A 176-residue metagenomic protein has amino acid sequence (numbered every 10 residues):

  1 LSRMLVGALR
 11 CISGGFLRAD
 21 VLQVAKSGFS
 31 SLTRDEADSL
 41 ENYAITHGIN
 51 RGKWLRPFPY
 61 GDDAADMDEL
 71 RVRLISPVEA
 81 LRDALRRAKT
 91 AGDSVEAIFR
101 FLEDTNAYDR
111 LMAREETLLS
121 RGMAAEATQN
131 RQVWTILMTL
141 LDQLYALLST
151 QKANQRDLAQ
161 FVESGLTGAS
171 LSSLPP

Functional and structural regions predicted by a protein language model:
L1-P176: Polyanion-engaging groove/track-forming segments
